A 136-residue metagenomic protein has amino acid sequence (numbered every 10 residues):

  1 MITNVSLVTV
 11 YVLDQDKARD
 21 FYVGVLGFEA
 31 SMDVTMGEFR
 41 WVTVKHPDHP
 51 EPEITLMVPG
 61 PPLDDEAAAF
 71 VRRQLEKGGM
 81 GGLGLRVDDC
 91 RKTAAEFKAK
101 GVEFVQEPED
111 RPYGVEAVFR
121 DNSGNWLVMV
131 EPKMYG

Functional and structural regions predicted by a protein language model:
M1-L7, E29-R86, R91-N122, V130-G136: Vicinal oxygen chelate
T9-Y11: A conserved hydrophobic helix/loop-capping motif in glycosyltransferases and polysaccharide synthases
A18-V23, F97, G124: Conserved active-site tyrosine of GNAT-family acetyltransferases
